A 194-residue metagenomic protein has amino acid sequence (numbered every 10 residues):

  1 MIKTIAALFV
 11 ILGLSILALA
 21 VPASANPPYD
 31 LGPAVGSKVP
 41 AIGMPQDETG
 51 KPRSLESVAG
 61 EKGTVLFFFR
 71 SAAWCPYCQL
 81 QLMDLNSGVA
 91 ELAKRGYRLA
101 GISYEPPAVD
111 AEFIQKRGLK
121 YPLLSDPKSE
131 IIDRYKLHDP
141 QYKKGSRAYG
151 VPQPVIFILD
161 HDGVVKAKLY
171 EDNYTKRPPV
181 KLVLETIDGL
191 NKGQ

Functional and structural regions predicted by a protein language model:
M1-A7: Positively charged n-region of N-terminal signal peptides that target proteins for export
A7-A18: Bacterial N-terminal signal peptides
L19-G43: N-proximal helix/coil linker or "cap" segments that precede and/or mark the start of modular domains
G43-T64: A short beta-strand-turn-helix
V58-P76, M83: Short active-site neighborhood of thiol/selenol oxidoreductases, capturing the structured segment around
Q79-S129: Structural microenvironment flanking redox-active thiols in thiol-disulfide oxidoreductases
I114-Q153: Short, internal strand/loop/helix patches that form the active-site neighborhood or redox-interaction surface
A148-Q194: Thiol-/selenol-based redox modules, centered on thioredoxin-like and closely related oxidoreductase domains
